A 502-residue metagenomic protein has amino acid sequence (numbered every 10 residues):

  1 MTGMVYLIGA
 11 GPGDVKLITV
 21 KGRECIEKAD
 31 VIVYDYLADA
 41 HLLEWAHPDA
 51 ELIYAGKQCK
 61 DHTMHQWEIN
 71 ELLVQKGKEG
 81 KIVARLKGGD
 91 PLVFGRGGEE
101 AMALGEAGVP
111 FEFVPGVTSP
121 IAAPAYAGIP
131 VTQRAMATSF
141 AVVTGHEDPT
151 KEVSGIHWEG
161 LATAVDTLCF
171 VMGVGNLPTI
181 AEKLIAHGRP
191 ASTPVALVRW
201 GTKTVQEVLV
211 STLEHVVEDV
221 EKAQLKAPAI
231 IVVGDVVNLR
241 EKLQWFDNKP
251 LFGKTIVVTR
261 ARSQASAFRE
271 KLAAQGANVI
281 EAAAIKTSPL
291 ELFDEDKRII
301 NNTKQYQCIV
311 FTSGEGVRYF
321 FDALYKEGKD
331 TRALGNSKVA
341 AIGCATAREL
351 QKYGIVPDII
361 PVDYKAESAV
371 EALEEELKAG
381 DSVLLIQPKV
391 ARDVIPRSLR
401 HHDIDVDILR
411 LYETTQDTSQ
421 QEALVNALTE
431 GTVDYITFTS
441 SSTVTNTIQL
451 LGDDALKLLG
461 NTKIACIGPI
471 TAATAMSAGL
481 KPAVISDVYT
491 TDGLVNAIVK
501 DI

Functional and structural regions predicted by a protein language model:
M1-V15, V20-V117, A122, K222 (+4 more regions): Class I S-adenosyl-L-methionine
T2-A10, Y54-C59, A141-H146, I280-I285 (+2 more regions): Short, basic, glycine/proline-bearing loop/turn elements
G3, D14, D90-A164, L209 (+2 more regions): Class I SAM-dependent methyltransferase SAM-binding "motif I" and its flanking Rossmann-like core
M4-L7, D30-V31, A50-I53, K81-R85 (+13 more regions): Structural motif
G13, A50, H65-I69, L73-E79 (+3 more regions): Signature of uroporphyrinogen-III synthase
D35, A55, V114, V143-G145 (+6 more regions): Generic beta-sheet signal
A40, I69-K76, Y126-P130, S154-H157 (+1 more regions): Short, charged beta->alpha transition segments
T150-A196: Conserved anion/nucleotide-ligand pocket segment
